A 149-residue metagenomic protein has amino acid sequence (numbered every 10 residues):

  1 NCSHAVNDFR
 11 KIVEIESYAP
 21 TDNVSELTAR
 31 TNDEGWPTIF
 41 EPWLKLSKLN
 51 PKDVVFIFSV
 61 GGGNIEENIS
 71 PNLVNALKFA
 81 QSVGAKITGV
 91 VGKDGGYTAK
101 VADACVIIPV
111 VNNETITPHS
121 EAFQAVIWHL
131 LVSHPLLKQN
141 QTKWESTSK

Functional and structural regions predicted by a protein language model:
N1-L49, V54: Glycine-rich, small/polar surface segments that engage phosphate groups of diverse ligands
C2-S3, I12, G62-I65, K149: Intrinsic structural disorder
S3, E34, S70, V74 (+2 more regions): Electropositive phosphate-/nucleotide-binding environments in soluble metabolic enzymes
N7, K11, K78, S133: Short, well-ordered alpha-helices that flank and scaffold nucleotide-derived cofactor binding pockets
T28-A29, N64-E67, T115-P118: A generic structural signal for short coil/turn motifs at secondary-structure boundaries
T38, P42, P71, H129: Short, contiguous clusters of charged residues that form electrostatic/catalytic patches at enzyme active sites, used
L46-I108, L131: C-terminal binding/interaction regions
S82, V91-W144, S148-K149: Short alpha-helices
